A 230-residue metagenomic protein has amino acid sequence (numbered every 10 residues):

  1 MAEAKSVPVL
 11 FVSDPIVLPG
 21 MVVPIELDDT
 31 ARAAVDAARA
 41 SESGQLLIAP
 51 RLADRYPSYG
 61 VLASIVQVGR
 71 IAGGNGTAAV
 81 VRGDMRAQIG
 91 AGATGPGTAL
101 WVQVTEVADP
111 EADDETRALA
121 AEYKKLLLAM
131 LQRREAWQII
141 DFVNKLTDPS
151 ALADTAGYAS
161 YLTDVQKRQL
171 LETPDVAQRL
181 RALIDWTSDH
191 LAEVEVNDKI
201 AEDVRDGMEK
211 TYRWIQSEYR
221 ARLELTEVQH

Functional and structural regions predicted by a protein language model:
M1-H230: N-terminal low-complexity, acidic/polar interaction/targeting segments
